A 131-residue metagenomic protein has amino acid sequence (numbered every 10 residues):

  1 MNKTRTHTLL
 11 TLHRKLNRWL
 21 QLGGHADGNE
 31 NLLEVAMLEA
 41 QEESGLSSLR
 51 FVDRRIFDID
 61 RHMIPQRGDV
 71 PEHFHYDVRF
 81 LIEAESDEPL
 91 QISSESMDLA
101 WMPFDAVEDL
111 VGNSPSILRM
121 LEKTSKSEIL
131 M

Functional and structural regions predicted by a protein language model:
M1-Q21: N-terminal strand-loop-strand
D27-S116: Unchanged
G112-M131: Charged phosphate-binding loop/patch that engages nucleotide di/tri-phosphates or the phosphate backbone of nucleic
